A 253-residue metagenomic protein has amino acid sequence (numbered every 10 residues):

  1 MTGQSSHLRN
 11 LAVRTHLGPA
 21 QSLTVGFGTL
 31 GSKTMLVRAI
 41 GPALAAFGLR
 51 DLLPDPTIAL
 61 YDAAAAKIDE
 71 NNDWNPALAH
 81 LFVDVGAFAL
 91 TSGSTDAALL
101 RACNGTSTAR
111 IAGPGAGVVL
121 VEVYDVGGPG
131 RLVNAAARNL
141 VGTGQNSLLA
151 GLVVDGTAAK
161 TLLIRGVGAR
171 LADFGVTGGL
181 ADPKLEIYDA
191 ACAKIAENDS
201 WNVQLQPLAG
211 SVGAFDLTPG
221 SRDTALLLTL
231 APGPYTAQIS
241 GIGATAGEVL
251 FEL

Functional and structural regions predicted by a protein language model:
M1-L253: A sequence-level detector for low-complexity, Ser/Thr- and acidic-rich stretches
